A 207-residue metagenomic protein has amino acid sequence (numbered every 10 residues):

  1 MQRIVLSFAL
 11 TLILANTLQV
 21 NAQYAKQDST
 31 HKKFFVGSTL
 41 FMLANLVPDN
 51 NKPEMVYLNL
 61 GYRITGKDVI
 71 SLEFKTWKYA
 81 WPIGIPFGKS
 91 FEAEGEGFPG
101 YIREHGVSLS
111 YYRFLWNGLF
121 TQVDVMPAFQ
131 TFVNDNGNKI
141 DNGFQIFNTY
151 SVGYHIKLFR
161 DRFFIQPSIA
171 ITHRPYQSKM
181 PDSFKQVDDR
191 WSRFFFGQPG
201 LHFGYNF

Functional and structural regions predicted by a protein language model:
M1-H31, F207: Cleavable N-terminal export/targeting peptides
A9, E73, T172: Flexible loop residues that form catalytic and substrate-binding hotspots at small-molecule/glycan-binding clefts
A22-G88, G204: Short glycine/proline- and aromatic-enriched beta-strand/turn motifs that initiate or cap beta-hairpins
A25, A44-D49, E96-G100, G137-G143 (+1 more regions): Outer-membrane beta-barrel domain signature
K32-F34, K52-V56, Y101-H105, N142-N148 (+1 more regions): Residues that define the transmembrane beta-barrel architecture of outer-membrane proteins
S38-L43, S90-E94, N134-G137, S183-V187: Extracytoplasmic loops and strand-loop junctions of Gram-negative outer membrane beta-barrel proteins
G61-I169: Gram-negative (and chloroplast) outer-membrane scaffold detector with strong preference for beta-barrel transmembrane
H155-F207: Predominantly the C-terminal beta-signal and adjacent terminal strand-loop region of outer-membrane beta-barrel
